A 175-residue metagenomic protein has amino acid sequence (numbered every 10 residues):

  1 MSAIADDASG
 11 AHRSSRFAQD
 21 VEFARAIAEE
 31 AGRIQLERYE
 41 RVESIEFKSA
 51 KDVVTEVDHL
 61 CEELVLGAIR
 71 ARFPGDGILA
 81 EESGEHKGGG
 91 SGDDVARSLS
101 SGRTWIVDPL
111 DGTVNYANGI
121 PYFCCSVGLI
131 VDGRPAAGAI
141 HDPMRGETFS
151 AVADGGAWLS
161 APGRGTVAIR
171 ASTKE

Functional and structural regions predicted by a protein language model:
M1-L110: N-terminal subdomain of lithium-sensitive/metallo-dependent phosphomonoesterases centered on the IMPase/IPPase/PAP
A117: Glycine-rich, Arg-bearing micro-motifs that act as flexible, cationic patches
F123: N-terminal glycine/serine-rich phosphate-binding loop of ATP-dependent small-molecule kinases, especially carbohydrate
V127-E175: Acidic beta-strand-loop-alpha-helix segment within the catalytic core of divalent metal-dependent phosphate-processing
